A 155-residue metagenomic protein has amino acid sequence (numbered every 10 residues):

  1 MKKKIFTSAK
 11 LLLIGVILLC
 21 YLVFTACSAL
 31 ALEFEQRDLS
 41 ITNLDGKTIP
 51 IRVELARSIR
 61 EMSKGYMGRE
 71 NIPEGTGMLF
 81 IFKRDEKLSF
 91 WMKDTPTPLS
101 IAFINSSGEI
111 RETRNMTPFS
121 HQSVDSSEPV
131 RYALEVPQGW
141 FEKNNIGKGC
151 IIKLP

Functional and structural regions predicted by a protein language model:
K3-V16: Bacterial N-terminal signal peptides that target proteins for export
L13-A26: Bacterial N-terminal signal peptides
L30-P155: Compact, glycine-rich, soluble single-domain proteins
